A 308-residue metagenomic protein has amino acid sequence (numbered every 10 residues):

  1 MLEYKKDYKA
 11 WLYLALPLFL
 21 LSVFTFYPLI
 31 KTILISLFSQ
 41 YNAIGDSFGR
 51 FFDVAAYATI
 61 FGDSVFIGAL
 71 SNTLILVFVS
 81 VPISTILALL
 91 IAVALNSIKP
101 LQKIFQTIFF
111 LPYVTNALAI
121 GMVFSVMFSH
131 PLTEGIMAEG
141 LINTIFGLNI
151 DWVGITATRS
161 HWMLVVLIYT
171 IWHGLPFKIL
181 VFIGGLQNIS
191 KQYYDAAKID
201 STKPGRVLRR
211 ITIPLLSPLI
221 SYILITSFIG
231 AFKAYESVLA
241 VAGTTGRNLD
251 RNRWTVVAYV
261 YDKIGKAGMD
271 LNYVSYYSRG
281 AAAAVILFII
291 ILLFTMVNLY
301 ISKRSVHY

Functional and structural regions predicted by a protein language model:
L2-Y308: A structural signal for multi-pass alpha-helical bundles of membrane permease subunits that mediate small-molecule
